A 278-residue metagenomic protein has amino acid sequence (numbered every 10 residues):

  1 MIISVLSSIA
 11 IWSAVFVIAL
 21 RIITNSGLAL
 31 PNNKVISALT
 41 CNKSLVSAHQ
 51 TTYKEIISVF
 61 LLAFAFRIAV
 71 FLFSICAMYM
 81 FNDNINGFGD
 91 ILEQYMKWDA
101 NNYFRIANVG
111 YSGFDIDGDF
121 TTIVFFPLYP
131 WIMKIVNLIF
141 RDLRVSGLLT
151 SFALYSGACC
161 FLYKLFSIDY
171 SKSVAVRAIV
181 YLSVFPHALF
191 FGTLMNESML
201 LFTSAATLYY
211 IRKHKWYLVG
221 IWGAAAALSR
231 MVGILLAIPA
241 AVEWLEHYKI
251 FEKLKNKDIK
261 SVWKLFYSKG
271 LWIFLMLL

Functional and structural regions predicted by a protein language model:
M1-N84, W272: Start-transfer (signal-anchor) and selected internal transmembrane alpha helices of multi-pass inner/ER membrane
F66-F81, Y95-M96, A225-A227, G233-L278: Membrane-lumen/periplasm interface segments of specific transmembrane helices in polyprenyl phosphate-linked
Q94-G113, G118-R141: Short hydrophobic/aromatic helix or loop-helix immediately within or flanking a transmembrane segment in polytopic
M133-I135, L149-D169: Transmembrane-helix motifs of polytopic, lipid-linked glycan transferases
D142-S146, L162-V184: Transmembrane-helix signature of polytopic, membrane-embedded enzymes that assemble or transfer cell-envelope glycans
Y170-K172, T207-L218, Y248: Membrane-interface transmembrane helices that cradle and orient dolichyl/undecaprenyl
S183, H187, A205-Y209, Y217-E243: Membrane-interface alpha helices of multi-pass inner-membrane proteins
G192-M199: Short acidic/glycine- and proline-prone juxtamembrane loop motifs at membrane-interface regions of multi-pass membrane
